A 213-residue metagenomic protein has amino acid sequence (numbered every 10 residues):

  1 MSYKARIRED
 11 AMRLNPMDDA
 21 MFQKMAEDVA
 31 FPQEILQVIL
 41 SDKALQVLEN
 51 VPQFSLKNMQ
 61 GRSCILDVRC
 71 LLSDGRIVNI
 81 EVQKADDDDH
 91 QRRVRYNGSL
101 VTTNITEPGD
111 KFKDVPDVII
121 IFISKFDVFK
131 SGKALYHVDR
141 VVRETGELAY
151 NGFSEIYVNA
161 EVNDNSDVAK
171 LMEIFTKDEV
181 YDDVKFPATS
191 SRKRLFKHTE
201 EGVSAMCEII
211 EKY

Functional and structural regions predicted by a protein language model:
M1-S154, D164-S166: Accessory alpha/beta interaction modules
S2-M12, P16, A20, L71 (+2 more regions): Short, charged alpha-helical interaction segments and adjacent helix-coil junctions
Y157: Short hydrophobic beta-strand segments that form the core of ligand-binding sensory/regulatory domains
